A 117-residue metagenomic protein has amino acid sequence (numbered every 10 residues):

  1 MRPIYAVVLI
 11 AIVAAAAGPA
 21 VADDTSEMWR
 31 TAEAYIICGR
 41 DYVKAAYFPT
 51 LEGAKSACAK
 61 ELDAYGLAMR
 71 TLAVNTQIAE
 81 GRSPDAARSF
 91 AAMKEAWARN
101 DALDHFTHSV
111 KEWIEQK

Functional and structural regions predicted by a protein language model:
M1-V7: Bacterial N-terminal signal peptides that target proteins for export
A6, D24, W29: Residue-level detector of functional hotspots within protein domains
G18-A22: Sec/Tat signal peptide C-region and signal peptidase I cleavage site
E27-T71: Short N-proximal segments of mature Sec-exported proteins
A54-K117: Compact alpha-helical subdomains of small soluble proteins
